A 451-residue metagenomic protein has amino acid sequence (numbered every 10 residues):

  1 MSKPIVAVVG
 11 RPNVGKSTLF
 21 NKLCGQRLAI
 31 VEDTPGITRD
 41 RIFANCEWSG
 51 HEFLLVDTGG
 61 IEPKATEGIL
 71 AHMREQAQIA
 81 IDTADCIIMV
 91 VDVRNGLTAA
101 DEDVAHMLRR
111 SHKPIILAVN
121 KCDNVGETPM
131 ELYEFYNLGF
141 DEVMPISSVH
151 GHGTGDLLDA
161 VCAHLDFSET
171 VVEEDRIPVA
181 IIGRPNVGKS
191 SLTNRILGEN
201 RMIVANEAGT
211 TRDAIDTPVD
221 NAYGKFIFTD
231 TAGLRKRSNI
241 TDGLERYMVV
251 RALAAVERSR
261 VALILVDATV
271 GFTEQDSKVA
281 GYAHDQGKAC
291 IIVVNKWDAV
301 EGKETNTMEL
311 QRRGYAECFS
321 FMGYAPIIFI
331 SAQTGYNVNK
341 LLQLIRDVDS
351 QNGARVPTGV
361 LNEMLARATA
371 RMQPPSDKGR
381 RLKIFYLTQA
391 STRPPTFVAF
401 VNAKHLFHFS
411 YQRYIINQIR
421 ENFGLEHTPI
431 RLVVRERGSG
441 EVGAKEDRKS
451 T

Functional and structural regions predicted by a protein language model:
M1-G25, I30, L97-E102, R109-H112 (+5 more regions): C-terminal-of-GTPase-core extension/linker across diverse P-loop GTPases
D33-G68, R74-C86, G209-N239, E257-V261: Switch I (G2) and immediately adjacent beta-strands of P-loop GTPase domains
V56, G60-I81, C86-D101, A105-R109 (+3 more regions): Hydrophobic alpha-helical bundles that form the membrane domains of multi-pass transporters
I87-I88, I115, C290: Hydrophobic beta-strand scaffold residues
D92, L117-D123: Accessory, often N-terminal, substrate/partner-engagement and coupling regions that sit outside the core NTP/cofactor
